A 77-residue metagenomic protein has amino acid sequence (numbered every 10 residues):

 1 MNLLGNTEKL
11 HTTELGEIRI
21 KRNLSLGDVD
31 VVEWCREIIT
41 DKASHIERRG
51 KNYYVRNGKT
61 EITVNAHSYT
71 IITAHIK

Functional and structural regions predicted by a protein language model:
M1-K77: Ribonuclease/tRNase effector modules and their secretory precursors
